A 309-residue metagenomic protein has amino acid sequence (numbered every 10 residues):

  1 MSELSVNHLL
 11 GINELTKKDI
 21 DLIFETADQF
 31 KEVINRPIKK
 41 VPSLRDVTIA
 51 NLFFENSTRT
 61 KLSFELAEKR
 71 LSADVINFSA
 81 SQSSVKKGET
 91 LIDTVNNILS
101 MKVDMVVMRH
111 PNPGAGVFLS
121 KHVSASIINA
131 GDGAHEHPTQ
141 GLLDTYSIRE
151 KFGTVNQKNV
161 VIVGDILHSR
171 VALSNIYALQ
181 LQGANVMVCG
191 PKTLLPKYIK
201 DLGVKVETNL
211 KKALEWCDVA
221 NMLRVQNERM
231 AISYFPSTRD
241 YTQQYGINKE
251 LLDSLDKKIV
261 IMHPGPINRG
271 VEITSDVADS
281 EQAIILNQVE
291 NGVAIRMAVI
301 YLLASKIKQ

Functional and structural regions predicted by a protein language model:
M1-L66: Positively charged, low-complexity intrinsically disordered leader regions
I38, P42-Y146, R269: Phosphate/diphosphate ligand-binding glycine-rich loop within oxidoreductases
L44-I49, N156-V160, K258: Phosphate-coordination loops involved in phosphoryl transfer and adenosine-cofactor binding
F54-L66, E150-R224: Glycine-rich phosphate/diphosphate-binding loop of Rossmann-like nucleotide-binding domains
A125, G183-N185, S254-V260: A short helix->loop->beta-strand "cap" motif at the edges of active sites that frequently abuts
I199-D276: Rossmann-like adenosine-cofactor binding region
K258-I259, P264-Q309: Adenosine-phosphate binding glycine-rich loop
